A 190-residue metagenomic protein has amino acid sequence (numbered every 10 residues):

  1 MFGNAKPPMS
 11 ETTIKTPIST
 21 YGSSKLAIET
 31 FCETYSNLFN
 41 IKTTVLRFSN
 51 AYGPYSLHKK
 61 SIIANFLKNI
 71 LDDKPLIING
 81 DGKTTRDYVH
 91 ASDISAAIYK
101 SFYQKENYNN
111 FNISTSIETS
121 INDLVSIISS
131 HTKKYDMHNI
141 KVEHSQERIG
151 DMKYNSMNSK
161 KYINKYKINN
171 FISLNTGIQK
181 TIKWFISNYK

Functional and structural regions predicted by a protein language model:
M1, N50-S56, K83, Y103 (+1 more regions): Active-site proximal helix/loop that lines the substrate pocket of Rossmann-like NAD(P)-dependent oxidoreductase domains
M1-V45, N50, L57-H58: Catalytic helix-loop patch of NAD(P)-dependent Rossmann-fold dehydrogenases
G3-N4, Y55, D123, Y166: Activation segment
A27, F31, Y35, F66 (+2 more regions): Hydrophobic alpha-helix immediately C-terminal to the catalytic Tyr-X-X-X-Lys motif of short-chain
V45-F48, N65, D87: Residue-level recognition of specific faces of alpha-helices
I70-K190: C-terminal substrate-binding subdomain of Rossmann-fold SDR/epimerase-dehydratase oxidoreductases
